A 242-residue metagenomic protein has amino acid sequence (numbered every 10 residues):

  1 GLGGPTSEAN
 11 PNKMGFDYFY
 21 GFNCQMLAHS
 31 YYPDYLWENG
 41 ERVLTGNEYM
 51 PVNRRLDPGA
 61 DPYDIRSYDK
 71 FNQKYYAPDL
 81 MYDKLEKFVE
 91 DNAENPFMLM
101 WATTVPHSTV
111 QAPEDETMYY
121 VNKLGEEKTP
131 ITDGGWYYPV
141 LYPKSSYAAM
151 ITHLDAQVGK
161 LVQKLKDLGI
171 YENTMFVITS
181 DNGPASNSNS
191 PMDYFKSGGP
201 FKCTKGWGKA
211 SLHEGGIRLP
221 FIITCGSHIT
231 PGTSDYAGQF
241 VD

Functional and structural regions predicted by a protein language model:
G1-L2: Long, well-ordered early-domain segments
T6-N10, N23-F240: Active-site-proximal cap/lid insertion segments
M14-N23: Short, structured active-site-proximal loop/turn typified by the sulfatase FGly-forming signature C/S-X-P-X-R
